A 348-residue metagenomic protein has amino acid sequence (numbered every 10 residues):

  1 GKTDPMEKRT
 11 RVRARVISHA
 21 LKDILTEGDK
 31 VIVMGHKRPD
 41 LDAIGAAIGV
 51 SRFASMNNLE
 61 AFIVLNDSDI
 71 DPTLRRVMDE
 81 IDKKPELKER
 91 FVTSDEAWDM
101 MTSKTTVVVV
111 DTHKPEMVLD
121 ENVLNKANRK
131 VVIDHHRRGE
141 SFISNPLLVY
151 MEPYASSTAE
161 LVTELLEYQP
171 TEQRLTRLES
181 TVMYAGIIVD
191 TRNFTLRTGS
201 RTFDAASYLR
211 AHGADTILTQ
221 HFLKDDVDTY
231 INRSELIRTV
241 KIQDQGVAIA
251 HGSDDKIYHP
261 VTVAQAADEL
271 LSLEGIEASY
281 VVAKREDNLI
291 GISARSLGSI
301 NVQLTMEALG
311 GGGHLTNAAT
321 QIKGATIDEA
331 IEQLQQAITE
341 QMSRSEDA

Functional and structural regions predicted by a protein language model:
G1-D4: Regulatory and interdomain segments flanking nucleotide-handling catalytic cores in signaling/defense enzymes
R9-P39, A43-R90, D95-T105, Y184 (+1 more regions): Hydrophobic helix-and-loop "lid/oligomerization" segment in the mid-to-C-terminal part of catalytic domains
K22, E96-W98, V118-N122, V149-P153 (+3 more regions): A generic local secondary-structure boundary/capping motif
H36-K37, D67, V110-H113, I133-H136 (+2 more regions): Fold-independent oxyanion-binding glycine-rich loops and adjacent beta-strand/coil segments at enzyme active sites
I44-A46, T73-M78, L119-N122, F142-N145 (+1 more regions): Short acidic, glycine/serine/threonine-rich loops at helix termini
R90-N145: Active-site cofactor/cluster-binding pocket
V108, R129-I133, L148-M151, A248 (+1 more regions): Hydrophobic/aromatic beta-strand patches that form the interior of the parallel beta-sheet core in alpha/beta enzyme
H135-A206: Short alpha-helices
